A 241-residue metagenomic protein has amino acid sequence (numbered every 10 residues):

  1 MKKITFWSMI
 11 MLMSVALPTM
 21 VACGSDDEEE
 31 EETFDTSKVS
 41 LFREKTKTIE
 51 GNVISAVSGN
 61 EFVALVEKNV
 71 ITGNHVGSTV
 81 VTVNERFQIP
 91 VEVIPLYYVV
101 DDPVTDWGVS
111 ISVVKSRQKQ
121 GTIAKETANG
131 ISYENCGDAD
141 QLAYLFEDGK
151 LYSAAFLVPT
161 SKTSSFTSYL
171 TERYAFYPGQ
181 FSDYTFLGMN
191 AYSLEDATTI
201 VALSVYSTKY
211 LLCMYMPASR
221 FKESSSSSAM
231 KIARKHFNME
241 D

Functional and structural regions predicted by a protein language model:
M1-I10: Bacterial N-terminal signal peptides that target proteins for export
L12-V15: Outer/extracellular conduits and scaffolds centered on Gram-negative outer-membrane beta-barrels
P18-A22: C-terminal motif of bacterial Sec signal peptides marking the signal peptidase cleavage site
G24-T48, E61-F62, K68, N74-V80 (+2 more regions): Short helix/turn-capping signatures at newly exposed starts of structured segments
I49-S55: Short proline/glycine-enriched turn/loop motifs at strand-loop junctions of beta-rich domains
K125, R173-T198: Short Gly/Thr-rich strand-loop-strand
N190-D241: Hydrophilic extracytoplasmic domains
